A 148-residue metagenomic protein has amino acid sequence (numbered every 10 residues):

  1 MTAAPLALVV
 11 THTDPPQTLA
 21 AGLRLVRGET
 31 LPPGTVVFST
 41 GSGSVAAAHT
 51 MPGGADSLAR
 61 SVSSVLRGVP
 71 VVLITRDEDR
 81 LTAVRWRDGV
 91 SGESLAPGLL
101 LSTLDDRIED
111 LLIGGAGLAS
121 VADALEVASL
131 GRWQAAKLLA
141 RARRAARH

Functional and structural regions predicted by a protein language model:
M1-R24: Short, extreme N-terminal segment that most often corresponds to the first beta-strand
A3-L6, V71, R107-L111: Residue-level signal for functionally critical sites in structured catalytic/ligand-binding pockets
D14-P15, M51, G131: Helix N-cap and loop-to-helix transition residues
L25-L100: Short, intrinsically disordered low-complexity segments
R87-H148: Long, compositionally biased intrinsically disordered terminal regions
